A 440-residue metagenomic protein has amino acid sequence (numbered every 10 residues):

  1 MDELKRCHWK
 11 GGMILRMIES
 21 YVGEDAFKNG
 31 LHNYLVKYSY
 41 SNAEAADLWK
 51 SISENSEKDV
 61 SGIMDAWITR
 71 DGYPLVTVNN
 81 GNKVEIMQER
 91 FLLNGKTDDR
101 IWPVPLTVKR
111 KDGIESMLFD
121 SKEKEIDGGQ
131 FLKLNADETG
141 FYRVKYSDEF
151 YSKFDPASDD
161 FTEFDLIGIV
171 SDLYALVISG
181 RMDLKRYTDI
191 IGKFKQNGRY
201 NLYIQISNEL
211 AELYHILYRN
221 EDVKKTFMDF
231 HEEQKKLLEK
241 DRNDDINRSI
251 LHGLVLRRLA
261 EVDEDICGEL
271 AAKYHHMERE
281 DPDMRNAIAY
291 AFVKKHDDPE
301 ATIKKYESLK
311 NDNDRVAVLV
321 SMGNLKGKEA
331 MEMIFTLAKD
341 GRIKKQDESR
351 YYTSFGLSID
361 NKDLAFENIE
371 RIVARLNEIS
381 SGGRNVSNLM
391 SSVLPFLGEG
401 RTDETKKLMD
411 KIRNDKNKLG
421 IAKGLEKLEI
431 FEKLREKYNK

Functional and structural regions predicted by a protein language model:
M1-H32, V36-K440: Non-catalytic accessory/interaction domains
